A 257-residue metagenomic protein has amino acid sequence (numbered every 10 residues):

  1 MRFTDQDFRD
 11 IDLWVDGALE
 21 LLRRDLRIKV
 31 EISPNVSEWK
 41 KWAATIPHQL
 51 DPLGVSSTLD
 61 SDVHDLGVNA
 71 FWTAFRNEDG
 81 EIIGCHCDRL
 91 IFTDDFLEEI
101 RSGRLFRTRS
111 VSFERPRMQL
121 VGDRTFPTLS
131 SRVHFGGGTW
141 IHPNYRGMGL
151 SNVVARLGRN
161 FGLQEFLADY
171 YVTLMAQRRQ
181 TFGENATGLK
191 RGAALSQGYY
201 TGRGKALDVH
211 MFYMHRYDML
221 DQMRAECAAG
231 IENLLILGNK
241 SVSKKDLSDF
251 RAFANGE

Functional and structural regions predicted by a protein language model:
M1-E20, V55-N77, Q197-L207: Short N-terminal signal/transit or membrane-insertion segments and the immediately adjacent low-complexity/disordered
M1-W39, A252-E257: Sequence termini and other peripheral, non-core segments
L22-T45, Q49, Y145-Y171: C-terminal/domain-terminus segments
R24-V133, G137-T139: A conserved beta-strand-loop-helix scaffold within acyl/acetyltransferase catalytic domains
V68-T73, N160-F166, V172, K205-L220: Hydrophobic transmembrane alpha-helix bundles
E99-G198, R203-A206: Acyl-donor binding region in acyl/amide transferases
Q180-E257: Charge-rich, low-complexity intrinsically disordered segments
